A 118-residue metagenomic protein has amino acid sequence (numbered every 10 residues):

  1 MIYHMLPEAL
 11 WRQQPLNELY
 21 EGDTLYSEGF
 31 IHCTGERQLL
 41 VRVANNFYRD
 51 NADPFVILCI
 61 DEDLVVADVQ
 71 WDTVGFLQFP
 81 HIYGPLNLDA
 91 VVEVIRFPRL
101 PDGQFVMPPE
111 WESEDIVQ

Functional and structural regions predicted by a protein language model:
M1-Q118: Conserved, structured core segments of small domains
